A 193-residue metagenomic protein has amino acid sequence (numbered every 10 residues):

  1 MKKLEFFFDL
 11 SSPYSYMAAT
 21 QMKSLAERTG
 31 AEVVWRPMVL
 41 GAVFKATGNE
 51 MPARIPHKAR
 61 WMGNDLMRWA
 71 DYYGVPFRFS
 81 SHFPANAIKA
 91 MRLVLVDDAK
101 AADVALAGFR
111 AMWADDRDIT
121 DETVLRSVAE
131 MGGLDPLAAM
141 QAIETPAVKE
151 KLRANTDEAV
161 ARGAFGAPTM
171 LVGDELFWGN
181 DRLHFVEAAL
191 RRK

Functional and structural regions predicted by a protein language model:
M1-E5, A46-G48, A59-N64, L137-Q141: A generic short-segment signal for beta-strand/edge and adjacent turn/coil regions
K2-E5, S11-A31, A99-D103, A107-K193: C-terminal cap of thioredoxin/glutaredoxin-like
L10, Y14-D115: Structural alpha/beta surface segment adjacent to cysteine/selenocysteine redox centers across thiol/disulfide enzymes
